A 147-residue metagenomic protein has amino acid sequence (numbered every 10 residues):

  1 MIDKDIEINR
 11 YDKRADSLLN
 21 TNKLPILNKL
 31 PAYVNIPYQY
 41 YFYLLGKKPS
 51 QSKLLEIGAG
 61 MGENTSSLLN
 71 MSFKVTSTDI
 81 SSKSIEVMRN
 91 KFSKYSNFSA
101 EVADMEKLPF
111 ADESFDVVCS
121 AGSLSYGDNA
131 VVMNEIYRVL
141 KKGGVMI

Functional and structural regions predicted by a protein language model:
M1-P49: Conserved class I S-adenosyl-L-methionine
Q51-K53: Nucleotide donor/acceptor-binding cores
L55, M61-K107: Class I SAM-dependent methyltransferase SAM/SAH-binding core
E106-V118: A short acidic, Gly/Pro-enriched loop at the edge of an enzyme's catalytic core that lines a small-molecule cofactor
V117-A130: A short SAM/SAH-binding and catalytic strip from SAM-dependent methyltransferases
A130-V145: A short glycine-rich, Lys/Arg-flanked "PGG" loop and its adjoining helix->strand segment in the class I
